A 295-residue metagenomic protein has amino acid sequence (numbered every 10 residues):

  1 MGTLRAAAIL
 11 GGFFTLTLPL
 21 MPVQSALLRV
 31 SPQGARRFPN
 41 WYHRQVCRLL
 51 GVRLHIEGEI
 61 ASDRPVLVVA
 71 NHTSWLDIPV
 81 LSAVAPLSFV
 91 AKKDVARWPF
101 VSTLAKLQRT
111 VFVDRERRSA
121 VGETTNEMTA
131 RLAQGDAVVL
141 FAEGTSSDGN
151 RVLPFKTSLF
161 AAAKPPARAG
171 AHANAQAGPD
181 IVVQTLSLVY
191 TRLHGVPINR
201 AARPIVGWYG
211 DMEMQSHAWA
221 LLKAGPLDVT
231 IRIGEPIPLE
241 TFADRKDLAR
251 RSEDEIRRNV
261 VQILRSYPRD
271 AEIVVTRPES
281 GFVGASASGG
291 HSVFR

Functional and structural regions predicted by a protein language model:
M1-H55, T103-Q108: A transmembrane-helix-recognition feature enriched in membrane-embedded lipid enzymes and envelope glyco-/phospholipid
R64-A70, T110, G135-A142, I181: Generic beta-sheet signal
T73-L132, D136, P154: Membrane-embedded segments
V101-T103, G149-A243, R250-R251, Y267-D270: A cross-family acyltransferase "interaction/gating" segment
R131-F160: Catalytic-site beta-strand/loop segments enriched in glycine and acidic/polar residues
D254-I263: C-terminal alpha-helix
Y267-G284: Short, highly charged C-terminal tails/helix-capping segments
E279-R295: Long, low-complexity, intrinsically disordered segments
